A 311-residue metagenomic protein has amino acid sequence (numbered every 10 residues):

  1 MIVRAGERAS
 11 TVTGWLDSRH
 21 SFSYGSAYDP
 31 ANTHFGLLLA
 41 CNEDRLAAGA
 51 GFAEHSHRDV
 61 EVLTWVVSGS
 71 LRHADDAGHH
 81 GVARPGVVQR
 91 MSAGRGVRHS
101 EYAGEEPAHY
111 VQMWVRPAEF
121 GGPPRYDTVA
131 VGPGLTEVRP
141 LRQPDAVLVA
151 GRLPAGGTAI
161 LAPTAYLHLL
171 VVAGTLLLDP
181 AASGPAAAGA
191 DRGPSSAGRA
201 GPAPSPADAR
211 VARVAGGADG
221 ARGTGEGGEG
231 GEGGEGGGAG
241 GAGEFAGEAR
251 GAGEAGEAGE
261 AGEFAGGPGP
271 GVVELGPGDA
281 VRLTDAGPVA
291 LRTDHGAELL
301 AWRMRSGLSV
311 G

Functional and structural regions predicted by a protein language model:
M1-G311: Jelly-roll (double-stranded beta-helix
